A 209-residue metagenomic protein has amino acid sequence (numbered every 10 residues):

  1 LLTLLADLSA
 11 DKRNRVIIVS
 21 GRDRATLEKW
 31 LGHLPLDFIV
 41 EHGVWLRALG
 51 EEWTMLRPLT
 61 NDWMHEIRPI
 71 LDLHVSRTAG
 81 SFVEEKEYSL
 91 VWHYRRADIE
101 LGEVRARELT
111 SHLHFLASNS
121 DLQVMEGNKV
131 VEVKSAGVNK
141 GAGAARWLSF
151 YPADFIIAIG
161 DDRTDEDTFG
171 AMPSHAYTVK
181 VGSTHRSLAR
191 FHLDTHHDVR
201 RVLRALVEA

Functional and structural regions predicted by a protein language model:
L1-K86: Active-site phosphate-binding/coordination module
L2-S9, T110-L113, A145, F169: Short amphipathic alpha-helical segments and helix-helix/interface helices
R15-I17, D37, Q123, I157 (+1 more regions): A structural signal for isolated positions on well-ordered beta-strands in alpha/beta enzyme cores
E41, R47-H65, M125-A153: Substrate-recognition "cap/lid" segment bordering the active-site pocket of phosphatases
W63, I99-V104: Short, conserved charged micro-motifs
I67-L71, V104-A117: Short amphipathic alpha-helices in soluble, non-transmembrane regions that often serve as interface/regulatory elements
S81-I99, D121-K134: Charged, glycine-interspersed solvent-exposed loop segments at helix/strand-loop junctions that cap or gate access
A136, G141-A209: Mg2+-dependent phosphoryl-transfer enzymes with acidic/Ser/Thr/Gly-rich catalytic loops
